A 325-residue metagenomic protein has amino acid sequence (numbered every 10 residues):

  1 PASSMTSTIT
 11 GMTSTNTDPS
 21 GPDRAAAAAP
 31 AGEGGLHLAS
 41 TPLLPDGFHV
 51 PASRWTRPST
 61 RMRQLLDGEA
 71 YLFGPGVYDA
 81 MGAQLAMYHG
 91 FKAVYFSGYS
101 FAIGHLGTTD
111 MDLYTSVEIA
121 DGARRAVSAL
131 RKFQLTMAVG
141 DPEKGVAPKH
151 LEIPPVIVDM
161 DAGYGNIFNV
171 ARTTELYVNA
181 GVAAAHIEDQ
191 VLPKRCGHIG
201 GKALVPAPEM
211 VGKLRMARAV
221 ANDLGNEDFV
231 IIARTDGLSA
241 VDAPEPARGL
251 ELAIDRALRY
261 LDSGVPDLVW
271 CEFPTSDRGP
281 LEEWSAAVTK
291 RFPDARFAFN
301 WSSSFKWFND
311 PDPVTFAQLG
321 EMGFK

Functional and structural regions predicted by a protein language model:
S3-S7, S14: Low-acidity, Ser/Thr- and Arg-rich intrinsically disordered low-complexity segments
S4, A27-E33: Short stretches within intrinsically disordered, low-complexity N-terminal or propeptide regions
G11, G21, G32-G34: Residue-identity detector for glycine
G35-L44, F48-L65, Y71-F305, N309-F324: Alpha/beta enzyme core
